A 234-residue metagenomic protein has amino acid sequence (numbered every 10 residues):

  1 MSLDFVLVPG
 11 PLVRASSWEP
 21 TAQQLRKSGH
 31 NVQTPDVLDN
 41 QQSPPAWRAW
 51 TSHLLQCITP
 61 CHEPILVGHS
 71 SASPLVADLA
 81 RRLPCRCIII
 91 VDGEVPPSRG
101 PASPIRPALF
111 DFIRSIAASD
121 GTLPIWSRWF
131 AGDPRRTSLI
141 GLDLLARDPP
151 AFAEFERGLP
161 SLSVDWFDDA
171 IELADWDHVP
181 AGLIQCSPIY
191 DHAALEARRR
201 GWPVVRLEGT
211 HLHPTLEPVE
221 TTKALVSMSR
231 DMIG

Functional and structural regions predicted by a protein language model:
S2-Q41: Conserved HGGG/HGGXW glycine-rich cap/lid loop of the alpha/beta-hydrolase fold
V8-P11, S70, G93, C186: Glycine-rich His-Gly loop
N31-I65, S103-I116: Active-site loop/oxyanion-hole signature of alpha/beta-hydrolase fold enzymes
L66-V67, I88, L183: Conserved alpha/beta-hydrolase fold motif
V67-V76: Gly/Ala-rich beta-loop-alpha elbow adjacent to hydrolase catalytic centers
R81-R128, S163-W166, R198: Flexible "cap/lid" loop of the alpha/beta hydrolase fold
I125-A174: Conserved alpha/beta-hydrolase catalytic His-Asp/Glu region
R157-V219, K223, S229-M232: Conserved serine/cysteine hydrolase catalytic core
